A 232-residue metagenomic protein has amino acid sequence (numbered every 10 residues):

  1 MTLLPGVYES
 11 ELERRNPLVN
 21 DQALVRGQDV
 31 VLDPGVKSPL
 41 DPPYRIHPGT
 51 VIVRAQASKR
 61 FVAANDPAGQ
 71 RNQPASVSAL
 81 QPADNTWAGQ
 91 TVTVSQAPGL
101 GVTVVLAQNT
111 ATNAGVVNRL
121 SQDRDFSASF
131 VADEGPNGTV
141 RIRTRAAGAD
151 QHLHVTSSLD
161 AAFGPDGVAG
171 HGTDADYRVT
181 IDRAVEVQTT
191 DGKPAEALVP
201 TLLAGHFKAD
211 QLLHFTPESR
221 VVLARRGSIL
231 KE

Functional and structural regions predicted by a protein language model:
M1-Q73, R119, P136, H154-S158 (+1 more regions): Surface-exposed, low-hydrophobicity beta-strand/loop segments enriched in small/polar/acidic residues
D41, A68-Q70, A79-R178: Extended, beta-strand-rich, solvent-exposed assembly scaffolds of outer structural proteins
